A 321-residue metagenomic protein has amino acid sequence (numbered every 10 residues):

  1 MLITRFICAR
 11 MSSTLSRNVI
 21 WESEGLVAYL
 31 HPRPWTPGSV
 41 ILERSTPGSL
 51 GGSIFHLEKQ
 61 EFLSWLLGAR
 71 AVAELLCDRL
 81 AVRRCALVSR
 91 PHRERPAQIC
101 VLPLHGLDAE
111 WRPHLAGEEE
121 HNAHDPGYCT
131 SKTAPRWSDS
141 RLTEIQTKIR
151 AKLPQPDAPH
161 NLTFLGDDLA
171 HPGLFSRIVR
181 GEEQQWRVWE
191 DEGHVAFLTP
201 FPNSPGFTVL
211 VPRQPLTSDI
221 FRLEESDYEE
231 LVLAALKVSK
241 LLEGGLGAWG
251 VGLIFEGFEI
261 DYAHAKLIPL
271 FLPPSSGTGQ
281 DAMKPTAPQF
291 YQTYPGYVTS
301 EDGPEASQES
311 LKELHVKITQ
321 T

Functional and structural regions predicted by a protein language model:
L2-T321: HIT superfamily nucleotide-processing domains
